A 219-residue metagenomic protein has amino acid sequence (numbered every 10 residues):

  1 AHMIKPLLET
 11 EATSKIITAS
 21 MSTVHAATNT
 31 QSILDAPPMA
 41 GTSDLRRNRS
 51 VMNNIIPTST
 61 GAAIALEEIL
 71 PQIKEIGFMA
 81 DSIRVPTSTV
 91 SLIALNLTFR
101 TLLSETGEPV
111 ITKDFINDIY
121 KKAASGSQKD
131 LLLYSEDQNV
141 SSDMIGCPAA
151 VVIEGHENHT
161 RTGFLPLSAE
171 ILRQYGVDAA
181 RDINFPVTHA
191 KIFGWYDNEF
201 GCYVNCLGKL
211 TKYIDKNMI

Functional and structural regions predicted by a protein language model:
A1, Q31-D35, V204-C206: A short secondary-structure junction signal
A1-T10: Alpha-helical support elements that line or immediately flank enzyme active sites and cofactor-binding pockets
E9-A12, D130, M218-I219: Surface-exposed helix-capping loop/turn segments at secondary-structure junctions
K15-T188: C-terminal substrate-binding/catalytic lobe of Rossmann-fold NAD(P)-dependent oxidoreductases
R84-S88, W195-C202: Glycine-rich phosphate/pyrophosphate-binding beta-alpha loops
H189-W195: Short, well-ordered beta-strand elements
D197-E199, Y203-I219: C-terminal helical/tail subdomains of lipid-metabolizing enzymes
